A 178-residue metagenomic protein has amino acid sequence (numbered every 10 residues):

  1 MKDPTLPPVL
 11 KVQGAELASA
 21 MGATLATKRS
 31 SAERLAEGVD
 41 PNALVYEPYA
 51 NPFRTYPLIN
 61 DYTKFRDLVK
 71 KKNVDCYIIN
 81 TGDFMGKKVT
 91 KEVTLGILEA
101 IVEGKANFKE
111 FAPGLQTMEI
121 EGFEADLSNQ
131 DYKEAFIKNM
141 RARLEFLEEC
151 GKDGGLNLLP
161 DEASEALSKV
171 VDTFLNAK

Functional and structural regions predicted by a protein language model:
M1-K178: Conserved NTP phosphate-binding and transfer environment spanning the P-loop NTPase/kinase superfamily
